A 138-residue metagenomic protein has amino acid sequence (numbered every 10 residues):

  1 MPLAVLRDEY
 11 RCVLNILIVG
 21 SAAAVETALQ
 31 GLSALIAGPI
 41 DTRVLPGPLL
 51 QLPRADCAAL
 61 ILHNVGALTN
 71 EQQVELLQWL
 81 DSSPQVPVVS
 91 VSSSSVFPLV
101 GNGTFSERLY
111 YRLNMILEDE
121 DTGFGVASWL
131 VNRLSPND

Functional and structural regions predicted by a protein language model:
P2, L45, Q72-Q73, N102-G103: Amphipathic coiled-coil/heptad-repeat helices and related helical stalk/stem segments that mediate oligomerization
P2-L62, G66, D119-W129: Conserved post-Walker A coupling segment in P-loop NTPases
G20, V91-S92: A conserved hydrophobic position in a structured secondary element of the catalytic/binding core that shapes
R54-V89: Conserved nucleotide-sensing/catalytic segment adjacent to the nucleotide-binding pocket in NTP-handling enzymes
N70, D81-V86, S92-D138: Nucleotide-binding/hydrolysis machinery
